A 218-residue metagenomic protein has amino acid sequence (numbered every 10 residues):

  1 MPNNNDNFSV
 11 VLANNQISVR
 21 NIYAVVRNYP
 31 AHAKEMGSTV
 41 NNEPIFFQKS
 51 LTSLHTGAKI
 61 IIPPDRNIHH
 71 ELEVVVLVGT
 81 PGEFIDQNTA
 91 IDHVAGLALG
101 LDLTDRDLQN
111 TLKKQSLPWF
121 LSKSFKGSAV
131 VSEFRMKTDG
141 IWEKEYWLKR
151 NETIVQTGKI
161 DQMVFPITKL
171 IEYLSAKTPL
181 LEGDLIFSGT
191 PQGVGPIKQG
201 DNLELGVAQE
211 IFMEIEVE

Functional and structural regions predicted by a protein language model:
M1-L181, L185, G193-E218: Catalytic-core "active-site belt" of small-molecule-metabolizing enzymes, emphasizing His/Asp/Glu-rich regions
